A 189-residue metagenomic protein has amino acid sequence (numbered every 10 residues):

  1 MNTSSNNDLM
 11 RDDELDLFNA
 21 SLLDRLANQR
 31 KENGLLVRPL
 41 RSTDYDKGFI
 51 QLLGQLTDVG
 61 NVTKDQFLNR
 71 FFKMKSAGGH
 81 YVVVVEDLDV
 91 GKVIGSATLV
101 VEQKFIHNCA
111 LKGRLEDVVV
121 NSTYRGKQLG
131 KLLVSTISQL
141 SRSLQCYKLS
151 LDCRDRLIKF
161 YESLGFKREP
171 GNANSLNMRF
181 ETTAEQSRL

Functional and structural regions predicted by a protein language model:
L17-Q66, S187-L189: Short amphipathic alpha-helix that is part of the acyltransferase structural core
L35, V90-S96, G113: Glycine-rich phosphate/pyrophosphate-binding loop shared by adenosine-nucleotide-utilizing enzymes
F72-V84, R114: A short helix-loop-beta-strand connector motif used in the catalytic cores of GNAT acetyltransferases and, in some
V84, K92-V101, V119: Conserved beta-strand in the GNAT
V101-K104, S150-D152, R156, E162 (+1 more regions): Conserved catalytic-core motifs of GNAT/GCN5-like acyltransferases
Q103-L115, R125, G171-N172: A conserved beta-turn-beta hairpin within the catalytic core of GNAT-like acetyltransferases that forms part
V120, G126-Q139: Conserved acetyl-CoA-binding loop-helix of GNAT-fold acetyltransferases
V134, S141-C153: Conserved GNAT acetyl-CoA-binding A-motif
